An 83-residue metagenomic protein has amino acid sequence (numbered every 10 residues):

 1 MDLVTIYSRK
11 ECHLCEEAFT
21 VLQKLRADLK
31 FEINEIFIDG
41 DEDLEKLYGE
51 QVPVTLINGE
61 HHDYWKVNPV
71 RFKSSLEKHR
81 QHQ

Functional and structural regions predicted by a protein language model:
M1-K24: Local sequence-structure signature of Cys/Sec-based thiol-disulfide redox active-site neighborhoods
L3, D28-E32: A generic structural signal for alpha->beta connector loops
E17-T20, K46-L47, V67: Generic recognition of short, well-ordered alpha-helical segments
F31-E42: Thiol-based oxidoreductase modules, predominantly thioredoxin-like and allied folds used for disulfide exchange
G40-V54: Short Fe-S-cluster ligation motifs
P53-H61: A short, hydrophobic beta-strand/beta-hairpin element that forms part of a small beta-sheet core
E60-Q83: Non-catalytic, surface beta->alpha helical segment in thiol-disulfide oxidoreductase systems
